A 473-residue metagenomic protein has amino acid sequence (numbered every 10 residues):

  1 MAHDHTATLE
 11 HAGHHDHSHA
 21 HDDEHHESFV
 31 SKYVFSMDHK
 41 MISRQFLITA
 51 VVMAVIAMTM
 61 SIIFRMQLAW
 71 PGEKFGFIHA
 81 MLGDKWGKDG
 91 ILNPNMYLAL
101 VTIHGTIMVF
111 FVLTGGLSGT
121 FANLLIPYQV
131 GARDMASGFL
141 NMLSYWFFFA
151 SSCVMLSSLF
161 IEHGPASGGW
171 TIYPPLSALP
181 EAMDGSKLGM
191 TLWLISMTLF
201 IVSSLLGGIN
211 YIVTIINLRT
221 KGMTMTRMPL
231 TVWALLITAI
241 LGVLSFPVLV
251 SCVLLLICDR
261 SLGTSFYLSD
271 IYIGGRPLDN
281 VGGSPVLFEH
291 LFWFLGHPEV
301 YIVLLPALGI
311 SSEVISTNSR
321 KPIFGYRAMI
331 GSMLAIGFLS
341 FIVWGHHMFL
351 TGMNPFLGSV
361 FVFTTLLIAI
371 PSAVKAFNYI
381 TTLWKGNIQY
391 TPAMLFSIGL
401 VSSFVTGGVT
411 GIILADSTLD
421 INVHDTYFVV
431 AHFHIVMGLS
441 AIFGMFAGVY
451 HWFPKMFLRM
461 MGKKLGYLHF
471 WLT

Functional and structural regions predicted by a protein language model:
A2-T473: Membrane-embedded and interfacial regions of multi-pass energy-transducing membrane proteins
